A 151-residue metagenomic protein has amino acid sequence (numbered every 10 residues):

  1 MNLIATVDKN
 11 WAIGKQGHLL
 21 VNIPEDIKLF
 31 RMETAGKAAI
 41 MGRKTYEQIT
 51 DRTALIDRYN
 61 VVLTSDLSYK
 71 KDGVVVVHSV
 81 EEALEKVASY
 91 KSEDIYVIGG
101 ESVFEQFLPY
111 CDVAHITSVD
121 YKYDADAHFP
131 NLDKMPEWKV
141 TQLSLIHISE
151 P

Functional and structural regions predicted by a protein language model:
M1-N10: N-terminal nucleotide-binding beta1-loop-alpha1 segment
N2, L20, L29, A35-H78: Short, surface-exposed acidic-centric catalytic microdomains
E25, K44, E101-S102: Alpha-helix/helix-capping structural signal
G42, V62, G100, A114 (+1 more regions): Residue-level signal for inorganic ion chemistry
K70, V75-H128: A glycine-rich beta-strand to alpha-helix segment that forms a phosphate/ribose-binding loop at ligand/cofactor sites
L132-Q142: A SAM-dependent methyltransferase catalytic signature shared across enzymes that methylate proteins
L143-P151: Residue-level detector of conserved catalytic or cofactor/ligand-binding positions in enzyme active sites
